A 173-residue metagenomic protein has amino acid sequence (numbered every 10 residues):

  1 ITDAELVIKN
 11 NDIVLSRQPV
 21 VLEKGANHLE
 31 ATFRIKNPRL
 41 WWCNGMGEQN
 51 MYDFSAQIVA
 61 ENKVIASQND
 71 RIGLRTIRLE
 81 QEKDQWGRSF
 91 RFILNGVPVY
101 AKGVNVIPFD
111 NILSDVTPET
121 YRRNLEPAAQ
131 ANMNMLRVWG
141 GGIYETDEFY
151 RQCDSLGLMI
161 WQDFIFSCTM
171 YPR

Functional and structural regions predicted by a protein language model:
I1-L136, Y144, S155: Secreted/periplasmic carbohydrate-active enzymes, especially glycoside hydrolases
E126, M135-R173: Aromatic-lined substrate-binding rim segments of carbohydrate-active enzymes
